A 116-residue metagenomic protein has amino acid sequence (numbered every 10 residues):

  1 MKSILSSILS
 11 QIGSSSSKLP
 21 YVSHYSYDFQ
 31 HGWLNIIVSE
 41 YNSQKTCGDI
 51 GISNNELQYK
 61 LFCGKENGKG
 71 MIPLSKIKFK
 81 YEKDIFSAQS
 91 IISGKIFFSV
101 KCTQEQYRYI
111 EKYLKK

Functional and structural regions predicted by a protein language model:
M1-G48: Anionic N-terminal interaction surfaces
S6-G13, S17-L19, E56-Q58, K78 (+1 more regions): Intrinsically disordered, low-complexity serine/threonine-rich segments
H24, C47, K69, I85-A88: Short, acidic/polar N-cap/turn motifs at the starts of alpha helices
Y27, V38-E40, I52, K60 (+2 more regions): Positively charged, low-complexity terminal tracts and the immediately adjacent first secondary-structure elements
F29, G70-I72, V100: Generic detection of short hydrophobic beta-strand segments and adjacent strand-loop junctions
E40-K80: Phosphoinositide-binding peripheral membrane targeting modules
F79-K116: Acidic, Ser/Thr- and proline-rich intrinsically disordered linker/docking segments of eukaryotic scaffolds
